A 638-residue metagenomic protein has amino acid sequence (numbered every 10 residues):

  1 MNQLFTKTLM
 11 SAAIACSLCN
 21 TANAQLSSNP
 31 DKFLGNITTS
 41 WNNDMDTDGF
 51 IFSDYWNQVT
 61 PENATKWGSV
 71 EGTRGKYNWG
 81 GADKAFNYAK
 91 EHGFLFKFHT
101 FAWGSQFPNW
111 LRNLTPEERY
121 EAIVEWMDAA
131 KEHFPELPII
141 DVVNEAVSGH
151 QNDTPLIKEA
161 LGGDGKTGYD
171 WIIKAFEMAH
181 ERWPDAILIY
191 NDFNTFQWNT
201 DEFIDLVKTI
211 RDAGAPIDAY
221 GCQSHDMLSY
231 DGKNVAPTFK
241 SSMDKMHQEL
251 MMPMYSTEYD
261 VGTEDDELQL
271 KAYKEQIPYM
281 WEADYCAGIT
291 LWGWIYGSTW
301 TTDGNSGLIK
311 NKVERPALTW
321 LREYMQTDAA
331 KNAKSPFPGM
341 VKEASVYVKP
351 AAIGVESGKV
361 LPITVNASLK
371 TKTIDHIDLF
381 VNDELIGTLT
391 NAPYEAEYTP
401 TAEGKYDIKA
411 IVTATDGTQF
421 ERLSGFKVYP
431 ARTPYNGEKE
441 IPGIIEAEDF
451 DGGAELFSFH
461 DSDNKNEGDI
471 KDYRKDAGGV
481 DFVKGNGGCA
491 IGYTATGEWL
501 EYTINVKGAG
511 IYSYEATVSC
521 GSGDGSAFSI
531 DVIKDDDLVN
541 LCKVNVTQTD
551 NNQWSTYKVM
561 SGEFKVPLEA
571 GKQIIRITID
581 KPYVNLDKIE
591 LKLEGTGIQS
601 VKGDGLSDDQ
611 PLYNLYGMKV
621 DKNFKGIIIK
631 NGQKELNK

Functional and structural regions predicted by a protein language model:
Q25-Q58, E62: Boundary/entry segment of secreted carbohydrate-active catalytic domains
N36-T47, W67-G80, F107, V147-Q151 (+4 more regions): Acidic-and-aromatic substrate-binding clefts and catalytic sites of carbohydrate-active enzymes
S40-S53, E121-A130, N199-I210, A272-I277: Short, acidic/polar
D54-G72, G80-T195, T263-D265: Substrate-binding cleft and catalytic face of glycoside hydrolase catalytic domains, especially the flexible beta-alpha
E71, A129, D141, E145-G165 (+5 more regions): Aromatic-rich peripheral "rim/lid" segments of glycoside hydrolase catalytic domains that contact and position glycan
G80, A85-K90, L95, G165-L188 (+3 more regions): Glycoside hydrolase catalytic-domain groove-lining segments
G339-T390, E397, T401-E594: Extracytoplasmic
D375-N382, G595-K638: C-terminal outer-membrane/trafficking sorting elements
